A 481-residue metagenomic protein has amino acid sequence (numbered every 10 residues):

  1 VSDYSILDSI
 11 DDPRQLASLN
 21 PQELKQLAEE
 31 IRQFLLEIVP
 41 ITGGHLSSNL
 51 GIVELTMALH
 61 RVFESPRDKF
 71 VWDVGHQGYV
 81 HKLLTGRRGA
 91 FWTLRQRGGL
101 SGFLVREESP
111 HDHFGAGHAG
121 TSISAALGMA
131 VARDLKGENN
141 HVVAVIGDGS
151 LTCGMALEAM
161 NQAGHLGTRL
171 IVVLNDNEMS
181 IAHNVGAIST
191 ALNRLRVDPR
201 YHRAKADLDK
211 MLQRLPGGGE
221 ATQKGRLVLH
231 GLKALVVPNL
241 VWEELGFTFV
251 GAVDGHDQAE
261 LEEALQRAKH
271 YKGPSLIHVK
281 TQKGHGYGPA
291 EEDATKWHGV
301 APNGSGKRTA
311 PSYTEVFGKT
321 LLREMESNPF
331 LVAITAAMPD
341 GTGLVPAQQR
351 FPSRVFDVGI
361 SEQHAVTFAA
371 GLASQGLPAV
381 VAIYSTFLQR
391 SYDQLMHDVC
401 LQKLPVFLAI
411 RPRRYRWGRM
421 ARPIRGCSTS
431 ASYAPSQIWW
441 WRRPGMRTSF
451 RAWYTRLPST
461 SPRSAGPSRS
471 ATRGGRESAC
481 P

Functional and structural regions predicted by a protein language model:
S2-T85, V241-E263, H270-H278: N-terminal amphipathic, basic-rich helices that act as targeting or association modules
H45-L166, L331, T335-A336, L344-V345: Cofactor-binding active-site loop characterized by glycine-rich and histidine/acidic residues
D68-K69, Q282-K283, Y287-Q389, Q394-K403: Non-catalytic terminal/interface segments that mediate subunit docking, oligomerization, and allosteric communication
V74-Y79, I146-C153, L174-S180, H256 (+7 more regions): Acidic, glycine-rich active-site loops and adjacent beta-strand->loop/helix elements that engage anionic groups
V80-G86, L151-M160, N175, I181-I188 (+11 more regions): Short acidic, glycine/serine/threonine-rich loops at helix termini
R88-L104, H165-A182, N193-L195, R200-R203 (+2 more regions): A glycine-rich helix N-cap at a beta->alpha junction
E178-F317: Long, well-ordered, tryptophan-enriched scaffold segments
C400, Y415-P481: Active-site phosphate/pyrophosphate-binding segments
